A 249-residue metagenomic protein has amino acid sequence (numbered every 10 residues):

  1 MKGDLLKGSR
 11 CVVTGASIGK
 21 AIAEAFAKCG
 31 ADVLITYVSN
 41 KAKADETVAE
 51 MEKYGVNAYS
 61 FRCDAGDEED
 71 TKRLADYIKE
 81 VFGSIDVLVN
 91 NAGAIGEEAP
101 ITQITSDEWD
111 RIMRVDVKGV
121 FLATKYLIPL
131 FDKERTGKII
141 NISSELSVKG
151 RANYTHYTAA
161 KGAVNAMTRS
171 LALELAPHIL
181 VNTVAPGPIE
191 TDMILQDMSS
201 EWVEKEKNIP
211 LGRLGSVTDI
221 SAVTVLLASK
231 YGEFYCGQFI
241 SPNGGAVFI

Functional and structural regions predicted by a protein language model:
G3-L34: Canonical Rossmann dinucleotide-binding motif of NAD(H)/NADP(H)-dependent dehydrogenases/reductases, specifically
I95-E98, K149, K207, V225 (+1 more regions): Short C-terminal tail/terminal secondary-structure segment of NAD(P)H-dependent dehydrogenase/reductase domains
A99-I101, T105-D110, I139, I194 (+1 more regions): Substrate-binding pocket helix/loop in short-chain dehydrogenase/reductase
T124, A160, T168: Active-site helix of classical SDR
P129, A172-P177, E233: Alpha-helical segment proximal to the catalytic Tyr-Lys
S144: Residue(s) in the substrate-gating loop at a strand-loop-helix junction that position the organic substrate next
H156, P186-I209, D219: A glycine/serine/threonine-rich, flexible loop-to-helix segment that serves as the NAD(P) cofactor-binding "lid"
